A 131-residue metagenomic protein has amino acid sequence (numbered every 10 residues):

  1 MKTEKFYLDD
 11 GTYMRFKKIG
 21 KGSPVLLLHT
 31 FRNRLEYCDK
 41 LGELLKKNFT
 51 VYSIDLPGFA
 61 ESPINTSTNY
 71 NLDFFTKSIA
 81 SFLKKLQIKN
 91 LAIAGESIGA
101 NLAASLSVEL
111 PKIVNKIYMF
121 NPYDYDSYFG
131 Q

Functional and structural regions predicted by a protein language model:
M1-V25, K47-F49, K89, N115 (+1 more regions): Alpha/beta-hydrolase fold catalytic core
T12-E61: Conserved HGGG/HGGXW glycine-rich cap/lid loop of the alpha/beta-hydrolase fold
N33, G58, A100, D124-Y125: Active-site micro-motifs of SAM-dependent methyltransferase domains
Y37-D39, S62-T68, Y128-G130: Conserved catalytic-core motifs of eukaryotic protein kinase domains, centered on the activation segment
G42, L83, L106-S107: A conserved amphipathic alpha-helix that caps or lines the catalytic cleft of carbohydrate- and lipid-modifying enzymes
S53-A94: Active-site loop/oxyanion-hole signature of alpha/beta-hydrolase fold enzymes
G95-A103: Gly/Ala-rich beta-loop-alpha elbow adjacent to hydrolase catalytic centers
A104, V108, N115-Q131: Flexible "cap/lid" loop of the alpha/beta hydrolase fold
